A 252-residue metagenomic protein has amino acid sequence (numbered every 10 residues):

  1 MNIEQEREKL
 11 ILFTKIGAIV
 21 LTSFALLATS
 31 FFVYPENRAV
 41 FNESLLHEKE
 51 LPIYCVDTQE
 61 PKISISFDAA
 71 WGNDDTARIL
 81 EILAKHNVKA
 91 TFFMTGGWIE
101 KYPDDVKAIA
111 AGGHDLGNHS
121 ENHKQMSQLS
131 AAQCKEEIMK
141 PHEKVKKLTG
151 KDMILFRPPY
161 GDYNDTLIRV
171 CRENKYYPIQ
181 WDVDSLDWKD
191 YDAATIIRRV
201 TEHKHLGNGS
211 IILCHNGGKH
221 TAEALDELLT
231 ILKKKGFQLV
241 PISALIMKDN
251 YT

Functional and structural regions predicted by a protein language model:
M1-S66, E81-A90, N208-T252: Terminal accessory/targeting
R38-S127, Q133, E137-K144, M153 (+2 more regions): Active-site beta->alpha N-cap acidic-glycine motif
F67, M94-T95, E121, R157-G161 (+3 more regions): Active-site-proximal beta-strand/loop segments in catalytic clefts of secreted hydrolases
N73-D75, K124-D152, Y160-N208, H220-E227: Alpha-helical scaffold elements lining the catalytic groove of polysaccharide deacetylases
K85, A111, K147-L148, E173 (+1 more regions): Residues at alpha-helix termini
D152-L155, Q238: Residues at or immediately flanking beta-strands
